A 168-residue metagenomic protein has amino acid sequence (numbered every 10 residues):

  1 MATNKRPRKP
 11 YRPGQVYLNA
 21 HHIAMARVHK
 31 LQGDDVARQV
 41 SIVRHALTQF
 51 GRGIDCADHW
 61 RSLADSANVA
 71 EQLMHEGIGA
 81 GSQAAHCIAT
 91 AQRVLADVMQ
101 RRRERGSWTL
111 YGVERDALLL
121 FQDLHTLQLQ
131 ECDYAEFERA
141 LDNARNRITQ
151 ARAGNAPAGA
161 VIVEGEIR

Functional and structural regions predicted by a protein language model:
M1-I23: Short Lys/Arg-rich cationic patches that frequently serve as NLS/NoLS or arginine-rich RNA/DNA-binding motifs
T3, D65, G81, R152 (+1 more regions): Intrinsic disorder/low-complexity segments
N4, N19, N68, N143-N146 (+1 more regions): Detector for Asparagine
P13, Y17, D55-H59, S107 (+1 more regions): Helix-start/N-cap signature of alpha-helical segments
A20-I54, A80-T109, P157, E164: Short, flexible domain-boundary/linker segments around small modular repeats
D35-V40, D58-A67, Y111-E114, L118: Short amphipathic alpha-helical heptad-repeat segments
R61-D97, L124-A144, I148: Extended intrinsically disordered, low-complexity coil regions enriched in Ser, Thr, Gly, Ala and often Pro
S107-R168: Amphipathic alpha-helical binding modules
